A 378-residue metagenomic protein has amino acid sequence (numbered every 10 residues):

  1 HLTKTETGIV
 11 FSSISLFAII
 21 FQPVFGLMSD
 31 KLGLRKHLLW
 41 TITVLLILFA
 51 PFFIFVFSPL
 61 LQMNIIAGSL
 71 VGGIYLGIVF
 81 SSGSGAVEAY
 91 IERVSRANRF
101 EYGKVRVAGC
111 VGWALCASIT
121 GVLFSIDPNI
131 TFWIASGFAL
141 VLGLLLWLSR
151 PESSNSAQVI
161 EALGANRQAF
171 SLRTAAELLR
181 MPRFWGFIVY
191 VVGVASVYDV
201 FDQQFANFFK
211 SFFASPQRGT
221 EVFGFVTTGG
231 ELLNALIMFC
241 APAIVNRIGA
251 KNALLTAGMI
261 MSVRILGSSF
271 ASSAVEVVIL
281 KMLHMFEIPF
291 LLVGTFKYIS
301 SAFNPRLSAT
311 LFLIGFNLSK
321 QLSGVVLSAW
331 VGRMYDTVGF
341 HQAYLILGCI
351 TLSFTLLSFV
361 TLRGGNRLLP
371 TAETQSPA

Functional and structural regions predicted by a protein language model:
H1-T7, F201-V222: Short amphipathic helix-loop junctions that connect adjacent transmembrane helices in Major Facilitator Superfamily/SLC
I9-L27, F225-C240: Central cavity-lining transmembrane alpha-helices of secondary-active solute carriers, predominantly the Major
I20-L34, F124, L236-A250, Y335-D336: Helix-to-loop junctions at the C-terminal end of transmembrane segments in multipass secondary transporters
R35, V122-A139, R333-S353: A membrane-interface helix-boundary motif in multi-pass transporters
H37-F52, N252-G267: Structural signature of the two symmetry-related core transmembrane helices
G72-G109: Cytoplasmic helix-loop-helix junction between adjacent transmembrane helices in 12-TM secondary transporters
R150-I188, A214-S215, A378: Juxtamembrane intracellular "pre-TM" segments in multi-pass secondary transporters
R306-T337: A late C-terminal transmembrane helix in Major Facilitator Superfamily
